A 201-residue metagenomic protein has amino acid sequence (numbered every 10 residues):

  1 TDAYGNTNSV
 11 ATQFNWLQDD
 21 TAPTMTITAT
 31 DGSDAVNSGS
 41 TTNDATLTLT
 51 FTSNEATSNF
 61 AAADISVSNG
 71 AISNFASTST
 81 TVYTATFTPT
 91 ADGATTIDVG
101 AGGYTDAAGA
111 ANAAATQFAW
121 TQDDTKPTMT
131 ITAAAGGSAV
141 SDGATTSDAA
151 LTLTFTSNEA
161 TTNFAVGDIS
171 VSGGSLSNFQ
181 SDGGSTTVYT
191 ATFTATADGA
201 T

Functional and structural regions predicted by a protein language model:
T1-T201: Non-catalytic beta-sheet/beta-sandwich ligand-binding modules that flank or precede catalytic cores
